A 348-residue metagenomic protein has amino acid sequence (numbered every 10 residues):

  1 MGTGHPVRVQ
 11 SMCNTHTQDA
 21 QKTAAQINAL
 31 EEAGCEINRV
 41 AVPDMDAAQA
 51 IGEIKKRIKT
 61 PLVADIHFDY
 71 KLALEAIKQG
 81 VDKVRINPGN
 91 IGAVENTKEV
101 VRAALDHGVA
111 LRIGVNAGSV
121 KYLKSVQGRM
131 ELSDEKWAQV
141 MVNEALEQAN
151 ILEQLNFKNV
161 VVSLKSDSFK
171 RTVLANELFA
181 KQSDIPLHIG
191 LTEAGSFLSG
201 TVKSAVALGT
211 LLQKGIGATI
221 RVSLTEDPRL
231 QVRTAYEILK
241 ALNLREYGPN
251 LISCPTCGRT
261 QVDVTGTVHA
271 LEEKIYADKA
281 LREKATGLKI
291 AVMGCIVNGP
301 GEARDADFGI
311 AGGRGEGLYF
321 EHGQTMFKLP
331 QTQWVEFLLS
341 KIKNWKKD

Functional and structural regions predicted by a protein language model:
M1-M12, L105, E273: N-terminal amphipathic alpha-helix/helix-capping segment at the start of soluble metabolic enzymes
V9, D65, I113, V162 (+5 more regions): Conserved, mostly hydrophobic/aromatic
S11-A20, E31-I54, R85-A93, N159-F169: Glycine-rich, proline-tolerant flexible connector loops at the mouths of alpha/beta enzymes
M12-N14, A41-M45, D65-K71, N87-I91 (+5 more regions): Active-site beta-loop-alpha junctions enriched in small/polar residues
Q26, L30, R39-Q79: N-terminal active-site wall of soluble small-molecule enzyme domains
M45-I66, E99-L111, N176-L187, E273-Y276: Alpha-helix-loop-beta-strand connector modules within alpha/beta enzyme cores
K71-R112: Hydrophobic or amphipathic alpha-helical targeting/insertion segments
S125-Y276: Catalytic alpha/beta core domains of metabolic enzymes, predominantly
